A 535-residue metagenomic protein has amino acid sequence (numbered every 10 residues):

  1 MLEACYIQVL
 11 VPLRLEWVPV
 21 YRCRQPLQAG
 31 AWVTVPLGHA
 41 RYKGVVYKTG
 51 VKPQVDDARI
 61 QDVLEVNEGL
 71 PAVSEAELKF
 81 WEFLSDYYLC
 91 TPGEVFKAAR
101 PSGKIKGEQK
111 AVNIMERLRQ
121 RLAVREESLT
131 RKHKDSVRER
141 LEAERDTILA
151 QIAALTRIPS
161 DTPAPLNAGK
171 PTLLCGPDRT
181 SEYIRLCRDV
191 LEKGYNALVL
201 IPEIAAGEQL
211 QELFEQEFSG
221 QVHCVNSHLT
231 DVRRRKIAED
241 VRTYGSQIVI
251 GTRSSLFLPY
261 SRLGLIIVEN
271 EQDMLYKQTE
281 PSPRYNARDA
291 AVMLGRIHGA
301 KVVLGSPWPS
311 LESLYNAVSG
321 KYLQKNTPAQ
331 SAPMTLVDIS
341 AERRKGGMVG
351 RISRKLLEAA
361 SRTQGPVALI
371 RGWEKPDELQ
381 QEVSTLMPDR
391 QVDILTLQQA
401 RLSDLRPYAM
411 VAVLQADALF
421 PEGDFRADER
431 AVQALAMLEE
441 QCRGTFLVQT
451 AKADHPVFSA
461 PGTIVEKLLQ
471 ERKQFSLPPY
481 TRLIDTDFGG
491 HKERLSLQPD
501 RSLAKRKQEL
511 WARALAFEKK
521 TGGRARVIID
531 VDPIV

Functional and structural regions predicted by a protein language model:
M1-T335, S340-R354, E358-P366, L379 (+6 more regions): Accessory, non-ATPase domains that flank or precede helicase/AAA+ motor cores in DNA-metabolism machines
Y285-A287, L414, A427-A436: Structured adenosyl-cofactor binding patch, chiefly the S-adenosyl-L-methionine
A290-S310, A431-F458: Conserved segment of the helicase C-terminal RecA-like domain
E312-Y322, L447-S476: A conserved SF2-helicase RecA2
E374-I394: Conserved helicase/translocase motor-coupling segment
